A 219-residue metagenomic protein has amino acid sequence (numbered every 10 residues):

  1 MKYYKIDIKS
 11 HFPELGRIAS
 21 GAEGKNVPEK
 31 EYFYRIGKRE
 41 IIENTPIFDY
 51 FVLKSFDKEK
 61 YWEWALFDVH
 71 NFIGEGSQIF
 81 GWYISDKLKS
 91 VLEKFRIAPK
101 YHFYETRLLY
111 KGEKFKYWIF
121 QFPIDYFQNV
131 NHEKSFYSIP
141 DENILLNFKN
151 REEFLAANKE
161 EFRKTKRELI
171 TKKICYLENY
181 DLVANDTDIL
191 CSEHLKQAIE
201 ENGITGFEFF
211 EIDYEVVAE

Functional and structural regions predicted by a protein language model:
M1-R35: Short, extreme N-terminal leader segments that mark the start of a protein/domain
E14-G24, K60-L66, V130-N131, E152-E153: Short N-terminal helix-initiation segments at or just after the protein's N-terminus
A19, G24-V27, E40, L88 (+1 more regions): Polar low-complexity intrinsically disordered regions enriched in Ser/Thr and small residues
K25-V52, E142-K166: Charged, glycine/proline-rich intrinsically disordered loops and linkers
K30-K94: Short N-terminal edge-element motif at the start of the domain
L66-H70, G74, Q78-W82, D86-H102 (+1 more regions): Short, compact, well-ordered microdomains
S77-S135: Extracellular-facing segments of soluble proteins and assemblies that are Gly/Ser/Thr-biased and enriched in aromatics
E113-E219: Acidic, proline/glycine-rich low-complexity IDRs
